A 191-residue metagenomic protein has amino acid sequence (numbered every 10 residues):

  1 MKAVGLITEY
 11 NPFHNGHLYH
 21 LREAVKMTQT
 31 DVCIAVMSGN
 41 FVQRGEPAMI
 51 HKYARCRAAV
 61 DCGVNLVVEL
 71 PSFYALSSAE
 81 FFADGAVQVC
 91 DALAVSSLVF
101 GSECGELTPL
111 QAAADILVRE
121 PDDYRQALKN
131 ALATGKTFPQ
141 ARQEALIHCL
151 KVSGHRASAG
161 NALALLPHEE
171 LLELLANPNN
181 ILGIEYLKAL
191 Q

Functional and structural regions predicted by a protein language model:
M1-R55: N-terminal catalytic cores of NTP/NDP-binding nucleotidyl/phosphoryl-transfer enzymes
T8, V42-Q43, A59, F73-Y74 (+1 more regions): Short, contiguous strand/loop micro-motifs
H14, A59, L187: Divalent metal-coordination and catalytic microenvironments
V25-K26, V60, V87-D91: Non-catalytic positions within long, well-ordered alpha-helices that form the structural scaffold/packing of enzyme
M27-D31, V64, V95: Short, high-confidence coil segments that cap the C-terminus of an alpha-helix and link into the following beta-strand
A48-K52, V60, A79, A83: Generic structural signal for well-ordered secondary structure
C56-P71: A glycine-rich helix N-cap at a beta->alpha junction
E69-Q191: Active-site cores that bind ATP or allylic diphosphates and position pyrophosphate for catalysis
